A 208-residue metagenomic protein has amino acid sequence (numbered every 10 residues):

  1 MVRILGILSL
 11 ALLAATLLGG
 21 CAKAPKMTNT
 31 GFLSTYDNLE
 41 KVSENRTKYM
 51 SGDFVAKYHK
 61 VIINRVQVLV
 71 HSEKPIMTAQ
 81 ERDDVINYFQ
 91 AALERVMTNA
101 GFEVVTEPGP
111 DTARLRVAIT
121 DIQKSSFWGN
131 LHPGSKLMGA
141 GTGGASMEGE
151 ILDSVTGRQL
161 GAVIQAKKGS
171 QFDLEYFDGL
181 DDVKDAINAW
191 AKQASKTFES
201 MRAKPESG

Functional and structural regions predicted by a protein language model:
M1-S9: Bacterial N-terminal signal peptides that target proteins for export
L17-G20: C-terminal motif of bacterial Sec signal peptides marking the signal peptidase cleavage site
A22-N87, F198-G208: A structural "domain/chain start" motif
E73-D84, E103-V104, D173-D181: Second-shell loop/turn segments in exported
I86, Q90, E94, G101 (+3 more regions): Extracytoplasmic/secreted envelope proteins and their assembly/folding machinery, especially bacterial periplasmic
R95, N99-R158, G169-Y176: Surface-exposed short loop/turn segments
K167, E175-G208: Compositionally biased, intrinsically disordered linkers/stalks adjacent to structured regions
